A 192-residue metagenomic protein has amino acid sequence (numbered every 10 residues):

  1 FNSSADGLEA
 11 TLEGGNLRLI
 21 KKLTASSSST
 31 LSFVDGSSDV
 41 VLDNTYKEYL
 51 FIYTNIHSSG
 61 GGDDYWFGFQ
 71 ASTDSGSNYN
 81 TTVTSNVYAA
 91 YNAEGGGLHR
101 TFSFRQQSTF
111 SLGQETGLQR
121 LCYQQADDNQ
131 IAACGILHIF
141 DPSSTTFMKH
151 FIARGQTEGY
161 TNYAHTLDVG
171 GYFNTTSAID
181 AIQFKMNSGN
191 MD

Functional and structural regions predicted by a protein language model:
F1-D192: Surface-exposed molecular-recognition determinants
